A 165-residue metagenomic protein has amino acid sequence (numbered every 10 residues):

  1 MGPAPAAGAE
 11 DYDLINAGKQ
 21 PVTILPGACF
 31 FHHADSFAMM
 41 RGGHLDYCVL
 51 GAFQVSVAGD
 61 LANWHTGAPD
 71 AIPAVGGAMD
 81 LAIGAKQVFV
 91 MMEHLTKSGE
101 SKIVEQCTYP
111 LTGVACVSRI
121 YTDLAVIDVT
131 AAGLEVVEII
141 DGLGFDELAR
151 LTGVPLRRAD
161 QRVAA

Functional and structural regions predicted by a protein language model:
M1-G2: Contiguous alpha-helical scaffold segments within structured protein domains that host functional hotspots
P5-A165: Conserved phosphate- and dinucleotide-binding cores of soluble alpha/beta proteins, encompassing both enzyme active
